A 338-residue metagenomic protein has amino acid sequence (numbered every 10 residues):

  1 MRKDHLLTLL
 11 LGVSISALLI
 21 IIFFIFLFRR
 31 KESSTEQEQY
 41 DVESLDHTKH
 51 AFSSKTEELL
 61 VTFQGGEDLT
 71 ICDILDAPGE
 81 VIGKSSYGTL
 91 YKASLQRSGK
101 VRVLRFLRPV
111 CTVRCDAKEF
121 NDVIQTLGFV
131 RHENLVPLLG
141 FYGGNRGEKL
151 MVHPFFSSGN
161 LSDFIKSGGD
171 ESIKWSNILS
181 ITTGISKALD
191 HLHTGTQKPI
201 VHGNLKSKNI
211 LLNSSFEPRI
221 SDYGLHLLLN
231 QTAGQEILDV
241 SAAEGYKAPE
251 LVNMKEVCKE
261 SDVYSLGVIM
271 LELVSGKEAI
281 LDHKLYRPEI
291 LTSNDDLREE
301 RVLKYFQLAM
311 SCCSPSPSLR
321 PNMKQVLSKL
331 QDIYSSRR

Functional and structural regions predicted by a protein language model:
L7-V136, F141-K149, S158-G159, K166-E171 (+3 more regions): Membrane-proximal cytoplasmic juxtamembrane segment of single-pass receptors with intracellular kinase/kinase-homology
H193, Q197-N213: Catalytic-loop of the protein kinase fold
K206-Y246: Activation segment/activation loop of eukaryotic-type protein kinase catalytic domains
N253-K259: Activation segment
D262: Conserved catalytic-loop aspartate of Hanks-type protein kinases
R298-C313: Conserved C-terminal C-lobe helix
C313-Q325: A conserved short helix/loop substructure at the end of the activation segment of eukaryotic-like protein kinase domains
